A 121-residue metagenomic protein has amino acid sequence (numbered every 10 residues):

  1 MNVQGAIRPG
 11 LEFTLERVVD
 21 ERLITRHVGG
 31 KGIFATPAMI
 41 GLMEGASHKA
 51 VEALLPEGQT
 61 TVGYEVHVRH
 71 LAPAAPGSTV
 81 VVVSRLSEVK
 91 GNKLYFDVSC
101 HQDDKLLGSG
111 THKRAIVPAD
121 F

Functional and structural regions predicted by a protein language model:
N2-A35: Catalytic strand-loop segment that frames the active site of acyl-thioester-processing enzymes
P9-L11, P76, L86-F121: HotDog/MaoC-like acyl-thioester-processing domains
F13-E21, T25, H48, L54 (+2 more regions): Membrane-targeting and insertion segments and their boundary/processing signals
T14-D20, R69, K113-A115: Generic structural detector for well-ordered beta-strands
L15, Y64-V66, V82, F96 (+1 more regions): Hydrophobic residues positioned within well-ordered beta-strands of beta-sheet architectures
T36-I40: Conserved N-terminal beta-strand and adjoining loop/helix that marks the start of the Nudix/MutT-like hydrolase domain
H48-V81: Hydrophobic beta-strand-centered segment that forms part of the acyl-chain substrate-binding groove
